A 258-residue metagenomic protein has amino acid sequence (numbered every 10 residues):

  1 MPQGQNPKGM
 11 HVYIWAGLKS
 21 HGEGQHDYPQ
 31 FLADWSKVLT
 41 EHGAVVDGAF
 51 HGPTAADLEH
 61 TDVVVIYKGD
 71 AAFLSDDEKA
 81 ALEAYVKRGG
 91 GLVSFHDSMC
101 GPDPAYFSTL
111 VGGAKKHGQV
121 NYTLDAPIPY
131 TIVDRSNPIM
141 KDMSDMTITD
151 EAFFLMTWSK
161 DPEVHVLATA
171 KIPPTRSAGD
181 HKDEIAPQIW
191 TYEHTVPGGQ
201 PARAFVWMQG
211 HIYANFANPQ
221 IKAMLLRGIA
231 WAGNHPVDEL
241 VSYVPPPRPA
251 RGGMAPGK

Functional and structural regions predicted by a protein language model:
M1-G9, D34-K37, E41, T175-P187 (+1 more regions): Extracellular ligand-binding/catalytic regions of CAZymes and related secreted enzymes and adhesion modules
G4-G9, T40, A56-H60, S75-D76 (+6 more regions): Extracellular/periplasmic catalytic domains that process cell-envelope and extracellular macromolecules
Y13-I14, S20-G101: Helical hinge/lid and interdomain linker segments adjacent to catalytic or ligand-binding clefts that mediate domain
K19-H26, G48, P174-A178, A214-N218: Short, solvent-exposed loop/turn elements at domain surfaces
K19-S20, T54, A71, M99-G101 (+3 more regions): Short, solvent-exposed loop/turn segments at secondary-structure junctions
A72-D145: A glycine-rich, often tryptophan-bearing local segment used as a flexible ligand/cofactor-contacting loop or short
G91-V93, H165, R203: Proline-centered loop/turn at the N-terminus of a beta-strand
Y122-P201: Catalytic beta-strand/loop cores that center a nucleophilic Ser/Cys/Thr and support acyl-enzyme chemistry
